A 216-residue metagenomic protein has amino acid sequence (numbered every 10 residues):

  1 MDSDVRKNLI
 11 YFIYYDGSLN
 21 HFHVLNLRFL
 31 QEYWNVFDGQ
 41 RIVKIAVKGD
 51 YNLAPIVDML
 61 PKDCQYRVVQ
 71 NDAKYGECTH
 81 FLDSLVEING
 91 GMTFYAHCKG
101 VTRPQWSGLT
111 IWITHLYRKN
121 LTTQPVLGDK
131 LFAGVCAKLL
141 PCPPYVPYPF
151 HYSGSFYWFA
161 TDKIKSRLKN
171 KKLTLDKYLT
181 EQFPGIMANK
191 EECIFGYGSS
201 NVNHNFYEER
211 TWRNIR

Functional and structural regions predicted by a protein language model:
M1-R216: ER/Golgi luminal nucleotide-sugar-dependent glycosyltransferases, focusing on the catalytic module
